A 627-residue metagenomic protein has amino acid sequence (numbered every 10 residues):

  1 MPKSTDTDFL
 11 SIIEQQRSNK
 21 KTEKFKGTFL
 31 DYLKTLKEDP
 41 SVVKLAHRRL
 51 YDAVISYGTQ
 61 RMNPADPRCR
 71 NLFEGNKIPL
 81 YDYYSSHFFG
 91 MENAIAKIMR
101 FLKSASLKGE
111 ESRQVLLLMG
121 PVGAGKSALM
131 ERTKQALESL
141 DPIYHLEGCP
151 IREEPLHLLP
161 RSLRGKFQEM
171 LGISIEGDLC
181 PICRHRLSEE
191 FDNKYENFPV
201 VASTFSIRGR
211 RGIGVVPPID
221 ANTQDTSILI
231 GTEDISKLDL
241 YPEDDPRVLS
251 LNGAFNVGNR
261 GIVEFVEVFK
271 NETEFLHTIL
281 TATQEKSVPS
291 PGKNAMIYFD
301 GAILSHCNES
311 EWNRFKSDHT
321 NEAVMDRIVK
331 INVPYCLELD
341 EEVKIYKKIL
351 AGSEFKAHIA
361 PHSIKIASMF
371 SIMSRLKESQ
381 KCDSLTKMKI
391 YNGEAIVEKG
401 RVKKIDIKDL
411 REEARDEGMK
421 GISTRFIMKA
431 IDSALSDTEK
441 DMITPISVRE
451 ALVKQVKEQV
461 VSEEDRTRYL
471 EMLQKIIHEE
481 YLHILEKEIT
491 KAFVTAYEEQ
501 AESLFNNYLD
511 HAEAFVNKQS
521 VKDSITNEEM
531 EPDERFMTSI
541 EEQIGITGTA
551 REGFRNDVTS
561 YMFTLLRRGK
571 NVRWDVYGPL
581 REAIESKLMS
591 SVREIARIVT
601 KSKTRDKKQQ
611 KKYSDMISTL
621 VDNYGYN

Functional and structural regions predicted by a protein language model:
M1-R61, G120: N-terminal accessory segments that target, anchor, or regulate ATP-driven/P-loop NTPase machines and associated
P40-N627: Conserved ASCE/P-loop NTPase catalytic core
